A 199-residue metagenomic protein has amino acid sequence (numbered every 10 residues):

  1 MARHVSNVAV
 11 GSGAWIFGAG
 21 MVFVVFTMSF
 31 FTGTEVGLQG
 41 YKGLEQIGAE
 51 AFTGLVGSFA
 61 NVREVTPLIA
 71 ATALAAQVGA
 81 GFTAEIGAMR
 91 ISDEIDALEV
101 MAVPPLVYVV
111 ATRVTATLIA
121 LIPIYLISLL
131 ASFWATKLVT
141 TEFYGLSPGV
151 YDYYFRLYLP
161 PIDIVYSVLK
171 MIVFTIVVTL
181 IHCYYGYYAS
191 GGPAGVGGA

Functional and structural regions predicted by a protein language model:
M1, M28-S29, L180: Small-residue-rich transmembrane alpha-helical segments that form helix-helix packing/gating elements in polytopic
M1-G13, G195: Cytosolic juxtamembrane amphipathic/interface segments immediately preceding and feeding into a transmembrane helix
A9, G13, F17, V65 (+2 more regions): Selective transmembrane-helix segments that form parts of the transport pathway or gating/packing helices in multipass
W15-T34: Hydrophobic alpha-helical transmembrane segments of multi-pass membrane transport/permease proteins
T32-V62, I127-I172, L180-A199: Membrane-interfacial helix-loop-helix connectors in multipass membrane proteins
A49-D96, I181: Hydrophobic alpha-helical transmembrane segments of multi-pass membrane transport proteins
A73-Q77, G81, R113, T117-L129 (+5 more regions): Small-residue faces within membrane-embedded alpha-helices
I86-V110, P193-V196: Short cytoplasmic-facing helical segments at TM-TM junctions of multi-pass membrane proteins
